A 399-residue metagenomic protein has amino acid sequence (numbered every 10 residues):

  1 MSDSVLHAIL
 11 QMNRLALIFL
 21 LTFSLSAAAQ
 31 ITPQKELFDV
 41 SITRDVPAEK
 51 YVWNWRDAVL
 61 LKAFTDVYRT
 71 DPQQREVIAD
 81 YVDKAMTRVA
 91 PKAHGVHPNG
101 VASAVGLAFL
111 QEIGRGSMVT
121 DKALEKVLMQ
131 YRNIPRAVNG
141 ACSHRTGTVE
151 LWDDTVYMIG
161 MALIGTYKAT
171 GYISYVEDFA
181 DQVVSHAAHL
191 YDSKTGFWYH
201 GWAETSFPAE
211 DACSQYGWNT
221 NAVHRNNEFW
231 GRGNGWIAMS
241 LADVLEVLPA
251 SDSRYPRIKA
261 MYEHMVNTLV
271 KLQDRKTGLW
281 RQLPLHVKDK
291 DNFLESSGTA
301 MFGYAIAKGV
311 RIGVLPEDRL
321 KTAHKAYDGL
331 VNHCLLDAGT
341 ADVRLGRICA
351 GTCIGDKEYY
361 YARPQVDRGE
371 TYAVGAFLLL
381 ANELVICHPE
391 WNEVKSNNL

Functional and structural regions predicted by a protein language model:
S2-L15: Positively charged n-region of N-terminal signal peptides that target proteins for export
A16-S24: Bacterial N-terminal signal peptides
L21, I31-A58, T65-V127, D291-L294 (+1 more regions): CBM-like carbohydrate-recognition segments
A27-A29: Boundary at the C-terminal end of the N-terminal hydrophobic targeting segment
S41-I42, K62-T65, V101-I113, A141-M158 (+3 more regions): Carbohydrate-binding/catalytic loop surfaces
I78-A79, R88-W218, H224-R225: Extended ligand-binding groove/face enriched in aromatic
T166-E177, V244-P256, G309-E317: Inter-helical turn/loop segments and adjacent helix faces that build the functional surface of alpha-helical bundle
A238-V287: Oxyanion-binding "anion nests"
